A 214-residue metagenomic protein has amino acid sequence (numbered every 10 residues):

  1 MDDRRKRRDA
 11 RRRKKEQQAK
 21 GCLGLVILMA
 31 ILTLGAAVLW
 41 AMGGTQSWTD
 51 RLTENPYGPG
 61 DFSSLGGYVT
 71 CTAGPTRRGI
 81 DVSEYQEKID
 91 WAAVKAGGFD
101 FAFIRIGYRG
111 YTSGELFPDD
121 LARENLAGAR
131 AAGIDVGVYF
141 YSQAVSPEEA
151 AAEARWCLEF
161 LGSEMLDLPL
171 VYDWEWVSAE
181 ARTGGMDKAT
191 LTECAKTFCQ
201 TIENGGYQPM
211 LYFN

Functional and structural regions predicted by a protein language model:
M1-K20: N-terminal Lys/Arg-rich, disordered targeting/topogenic segments
R8-R12, L39, L52, Y57: Extended hydrophobic/Leu-rich segments
Q17-G24, W48-R51: Membrane-entry signal-anchor segments at the cytosolic-membrane interface, especially the N-terminal signal anchor
L23-G43: Hydrophobic membrane-insertion alpha-helices, especially the h-region of bacterial N-terminal signal peptides
M42-W48, D119-A122: An N-terminal domain-start capping segment
Q46-T76: N-terminal, intrinsically disordered, polar/charged segments of Gram-positive cell-envelope systems that serve as
T72-T197, E203-G205: Substrate-binding cleft of extracellular glycoside hydrolase catalytic domains
I202-N214: Aromatic-lined carbohydrate-recognition surfaces of secreted/lumenal glycan-active proteins
